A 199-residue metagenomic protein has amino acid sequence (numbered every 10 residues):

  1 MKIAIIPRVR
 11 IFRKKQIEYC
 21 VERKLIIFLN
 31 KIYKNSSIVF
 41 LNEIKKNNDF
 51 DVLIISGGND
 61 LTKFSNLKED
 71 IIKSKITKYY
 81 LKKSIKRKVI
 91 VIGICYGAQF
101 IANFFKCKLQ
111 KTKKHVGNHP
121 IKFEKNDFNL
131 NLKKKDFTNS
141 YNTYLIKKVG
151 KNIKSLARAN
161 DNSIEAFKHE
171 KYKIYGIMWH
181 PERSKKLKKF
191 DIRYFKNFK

Functional and structural regions predicted by a protein language model:
M1-Y96, V116, K122-K125, L130-N131 (+5 more regions): N-terminal beta1-alpha1 cap of cysteine-dependent amidohydrolase-like domains
Y96-A98, F105: Active-site loop->helix "elbow" adjoining a glycine-rich segment at hydrolase catalytic centers
K106-Q110: Post-Walker A helix-loop "phosphate-sensing" segment adjacent to the P-loop in P-loop NTPases
K113: Flexible, gly/pro- and Lys/Arg-enriched active-site loops
T138: Conserved AMP-binding loop of ANL adenylate-forming enzymes
Y141-N142: Internal anion-binding site segments
K168, Y175-I177: Rossmann-like dinucleotide-binding domain for NAD(H)/NADP(H)
